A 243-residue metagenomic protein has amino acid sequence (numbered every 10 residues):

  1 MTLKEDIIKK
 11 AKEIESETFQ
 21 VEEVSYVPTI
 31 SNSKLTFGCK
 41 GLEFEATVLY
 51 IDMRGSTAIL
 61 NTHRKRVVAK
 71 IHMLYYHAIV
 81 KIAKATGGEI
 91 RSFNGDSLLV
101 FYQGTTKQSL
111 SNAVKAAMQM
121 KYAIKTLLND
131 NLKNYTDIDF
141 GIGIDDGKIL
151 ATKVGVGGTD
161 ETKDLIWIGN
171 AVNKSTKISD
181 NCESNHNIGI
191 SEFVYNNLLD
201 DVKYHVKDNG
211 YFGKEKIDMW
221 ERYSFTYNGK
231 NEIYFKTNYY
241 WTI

Functional and structural regions predicted by a protein language model:
M1-N32, S184-I243: Intrinsically disordered, glycine/charged-rich C-terminal tails and inter-domain linkers that flank nucleotidyl cyclase
L35-N112: Catalytic NTP-binding/metal-coordinating core of nucleotidyl cyclase/transferase enzymes
Y76, V80, K121-K125, L150 (+1 more regions): Structural signal for well-ordered, non-membrane alpha-helices
L98-I138, I144: Short helix/loop segment flanking the catalytic signature motif in cyclic-nucleotide metabolism enzymes
Q103-Q108, I142-T162: Catalytic strand-loop-helix junctions within cyclic-nucleotide turnover domains
D145, N170-N196: Catalytic/regulatory signature loops of cyclic-dinucleotide turnover enzymes and related class III nucleotidyl cyclases
A151-S179: Catalytic-core segments of nucleotide cyclases and related cyclic-nucleotide turnover enzymes
